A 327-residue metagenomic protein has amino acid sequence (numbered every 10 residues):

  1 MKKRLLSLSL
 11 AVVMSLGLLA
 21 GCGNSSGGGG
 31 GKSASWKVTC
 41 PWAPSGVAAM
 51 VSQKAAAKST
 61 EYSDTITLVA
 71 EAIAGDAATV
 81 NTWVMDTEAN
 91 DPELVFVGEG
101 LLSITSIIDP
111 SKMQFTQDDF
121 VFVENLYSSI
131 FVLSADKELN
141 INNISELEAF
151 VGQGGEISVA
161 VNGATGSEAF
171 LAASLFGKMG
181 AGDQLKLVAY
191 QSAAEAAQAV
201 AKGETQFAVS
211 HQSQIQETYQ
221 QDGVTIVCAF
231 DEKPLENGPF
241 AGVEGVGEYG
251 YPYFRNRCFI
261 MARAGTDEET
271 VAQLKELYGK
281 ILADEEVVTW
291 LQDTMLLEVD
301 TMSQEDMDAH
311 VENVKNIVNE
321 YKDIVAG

Functional and structural regions predicted by a protein language model:
M1-S35, A326-G327: Short, low-complexity disordered leader/linker segments with a strong preference for bacterial N-terminal type II
G30-V38, A56-T67, W83-P92, I107-E195 (+2 more regions): Hinge/capping helix and adjacent helix->loop/strand transition within the periplasmic-binding protein
P44-S45, G100-S103, I130, L139-N140 (+4 more regions): Solvent-exposed loop/turn segments at secondary-structure junctions within structured extracellular/periplasmic domains
P44-S52, D76-V80, E168, A193-A196: Conserved donor sugar-nucleotide recognition element shared by glycan-biosynthetic enzymes
E71-T82, L187-Q198, K202, H211-Q214: Short helix-initiation/N-cap motifs at beta->coil->alpha
G98-K112, A169, A173-G180, K202 (+1 more regions): A ligand-binding cleft/hinge motif common to bilobed small-molecule-binding domains
K178, E269-G327: An extracytoplasmic/periplasmic, membrane-proximal ligand-sensing/linker region
Q214-A283, V288, N313-N316: C-terminal lobe and pocket-closing loops of periplasmic/extracytoplasmic Venus-flytrap solute-binding proteins
